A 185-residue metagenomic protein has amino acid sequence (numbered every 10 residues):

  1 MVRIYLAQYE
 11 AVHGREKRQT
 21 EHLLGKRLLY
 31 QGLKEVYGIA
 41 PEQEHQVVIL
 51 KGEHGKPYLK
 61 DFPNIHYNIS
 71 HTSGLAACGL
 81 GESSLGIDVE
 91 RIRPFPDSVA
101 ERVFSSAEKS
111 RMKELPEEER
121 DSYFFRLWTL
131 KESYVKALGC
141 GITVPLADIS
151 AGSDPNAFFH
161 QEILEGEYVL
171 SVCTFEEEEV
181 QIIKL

Functional and structural regions predicted by a protein language model:
M1-L185: Core catalytic alpha/beta fold that binds nucleotide/phospho-ligands
